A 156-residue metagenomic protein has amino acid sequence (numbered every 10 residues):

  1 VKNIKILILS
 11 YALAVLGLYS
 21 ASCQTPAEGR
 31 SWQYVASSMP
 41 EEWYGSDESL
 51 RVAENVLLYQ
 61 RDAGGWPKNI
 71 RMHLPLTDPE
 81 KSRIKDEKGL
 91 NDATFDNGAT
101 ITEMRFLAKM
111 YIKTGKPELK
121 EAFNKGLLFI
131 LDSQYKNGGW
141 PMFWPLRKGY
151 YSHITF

Functional and structural regions predicted by a protein language model:
V1-I6: Positively charged n-region of N-terminal signal peptides that target proteins for export
I8-Y19: Bacterial N-terminal signal peptides
P26-W32, Q60-G89, D132-I154: Glycine- and aromatic-rich loop/turn segments at beta-sheet edges
S31-Y44, V52, L57-L58, I101-K116: Well-ordered alpha-helical scaffold segments within catalytic/enzyme domains
Y44-E48, T94-T102, I154-F156: Aromatic- and histidine-enriched alpha-helix N-cap/loop-to-helix transition segments that scaffold the rims
N55-D62, K109, A122-K136: Alpha-helical scaffold segments in carbohydrate-active enzymes
N97-R105, K120, N124: Membrane-embedded glycan transfer/ligation machinery that uses polyprenyl lipid-linked sugar donors/oligosaccharides
